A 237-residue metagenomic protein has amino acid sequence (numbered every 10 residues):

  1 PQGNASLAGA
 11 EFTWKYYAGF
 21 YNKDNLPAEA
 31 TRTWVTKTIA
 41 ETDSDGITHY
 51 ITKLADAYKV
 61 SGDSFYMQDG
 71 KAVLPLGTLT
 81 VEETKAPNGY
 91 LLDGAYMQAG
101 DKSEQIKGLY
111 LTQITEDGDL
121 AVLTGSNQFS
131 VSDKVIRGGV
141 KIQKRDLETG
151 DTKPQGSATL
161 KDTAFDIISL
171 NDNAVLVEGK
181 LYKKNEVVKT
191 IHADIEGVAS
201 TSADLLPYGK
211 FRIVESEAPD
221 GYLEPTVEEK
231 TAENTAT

Functional and structural regions predicted by a protein language model:
P1-T237: Solvent-exposed loop/turn and edge beta-strand elements of beta-rich ligand-binding domains
